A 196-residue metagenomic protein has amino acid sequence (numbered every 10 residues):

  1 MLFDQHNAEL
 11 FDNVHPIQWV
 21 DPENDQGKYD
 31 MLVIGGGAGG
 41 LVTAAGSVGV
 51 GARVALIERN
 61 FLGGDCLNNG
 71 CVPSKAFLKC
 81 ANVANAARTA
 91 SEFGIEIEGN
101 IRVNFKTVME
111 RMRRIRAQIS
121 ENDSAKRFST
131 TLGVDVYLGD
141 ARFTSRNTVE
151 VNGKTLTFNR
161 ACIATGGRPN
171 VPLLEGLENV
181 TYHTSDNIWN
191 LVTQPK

Functional and structural regions predicted by a protein language model:
M1-Y29, A45-A52, I57-Q194: Glycine-rich flavin
G35-A38, R59-N60: Glycine-rich Rossmann-fold phosphate-binding loop(s) that bind the pyrophosphate of adenine dinucleotide cofactors
L41: Residues forming the Rossmann-fold NAD(P)(H) cofactor-binding site
